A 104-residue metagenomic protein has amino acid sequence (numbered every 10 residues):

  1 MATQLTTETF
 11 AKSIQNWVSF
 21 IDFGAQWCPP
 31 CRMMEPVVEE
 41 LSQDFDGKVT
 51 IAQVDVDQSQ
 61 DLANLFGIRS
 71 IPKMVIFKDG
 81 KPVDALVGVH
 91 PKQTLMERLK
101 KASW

Functional and structural regions predicted by a protein language model:
M1-K12: N-terminal "domain-start" segment that seeds a small globular fold
T3, T50-A52, V83-L86: Structural signal for short hydrophobic segments within the conserved structured cores of catalytic domains across
I14-G24: Short active-site neighborhood of thiol/selenol oxidoreductases, capturing the structured segment around
V18, E35-V54: Conserved helix-turn-beta segment immediately C-terminal to the redox Cys motif in thioredoxin-like folds
F23-V37: Conserved redox-active cysteine motifs that mediate thiol-disulfide chemistry, especially di-cysteine Cys-X(1-2)-Cys
D57: Adenine-nucleotide cofactor-binding loop residues
Q60, F66-V75: Structural micro-motif
K78-W104: Non-catalytic, surface beta->alpha helical segment in thiol-disulfide oxidoreductase systems
